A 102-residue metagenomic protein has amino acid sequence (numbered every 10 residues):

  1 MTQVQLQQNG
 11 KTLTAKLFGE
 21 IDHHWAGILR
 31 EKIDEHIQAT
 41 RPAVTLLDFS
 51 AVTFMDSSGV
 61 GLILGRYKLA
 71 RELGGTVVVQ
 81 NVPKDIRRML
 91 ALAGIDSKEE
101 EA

Functional and structural regions predicted by a protein language model:
M1-T53, K68-A102: STAS-like cytosolic regulatory interaction modules
D56: ABC-family nucleotide-binding domains
I63-R66: Aromatic/hydrophobic pocket-lining residues that form π-stacking "cages" and hydrophobic walls in ligand
